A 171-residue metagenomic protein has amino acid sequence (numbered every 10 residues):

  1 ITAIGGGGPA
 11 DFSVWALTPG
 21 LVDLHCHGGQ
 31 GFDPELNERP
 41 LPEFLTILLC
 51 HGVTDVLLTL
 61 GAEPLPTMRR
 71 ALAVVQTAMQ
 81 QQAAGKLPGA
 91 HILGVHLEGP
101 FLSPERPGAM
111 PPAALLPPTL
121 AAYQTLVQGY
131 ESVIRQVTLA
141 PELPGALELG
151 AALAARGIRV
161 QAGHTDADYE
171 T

Functional and structural regions predicted by a protein language model:
I1-T18: Histidine-rich, glycine-flanked metal-binding segment
T2-I4, L41, D168-T171: Short, intrinsically disordered, charge-balanced linker/junction segments flanking boundaries in proteins
W15-E38: Di-metal (Zn2+ and/or Mg2+/Mn2+) metal-binding site signature of metallo-dependent hydrolases with the MBL/beta-CASP
H27, P42-V74, G89-S103, Y130-E142 (+1 more regions): Divalent metal-dependent hydrolysis catalytic cores, especially in the metallo-beta-lactamase
D33-N37, P66-Q76, G108: Metal-dependent catalytic neighborhoods of phosphoester/phosphodiester hydrolases
V74-G85: A glycine-rich helix N-cap at a beta->alpha junction
A78, L116-T171: Histidine/acidic residue-rich metal-binding segments in metalloenzymes
E105-L115: Glycine-rich phosphate-binding loop of ATP-grasp-fold ATP-dependent ligases
